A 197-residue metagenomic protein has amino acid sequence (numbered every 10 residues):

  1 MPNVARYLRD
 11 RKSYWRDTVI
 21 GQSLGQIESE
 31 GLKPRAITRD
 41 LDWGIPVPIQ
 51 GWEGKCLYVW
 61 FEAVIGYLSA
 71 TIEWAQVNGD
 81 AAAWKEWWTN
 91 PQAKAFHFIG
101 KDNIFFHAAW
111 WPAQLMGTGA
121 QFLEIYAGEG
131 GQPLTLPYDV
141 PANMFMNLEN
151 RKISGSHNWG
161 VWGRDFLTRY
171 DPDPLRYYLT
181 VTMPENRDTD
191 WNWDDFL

Functional and structural regions predicted by a protein language model:
M1-L197: Structured secondary-structure scaffolds
